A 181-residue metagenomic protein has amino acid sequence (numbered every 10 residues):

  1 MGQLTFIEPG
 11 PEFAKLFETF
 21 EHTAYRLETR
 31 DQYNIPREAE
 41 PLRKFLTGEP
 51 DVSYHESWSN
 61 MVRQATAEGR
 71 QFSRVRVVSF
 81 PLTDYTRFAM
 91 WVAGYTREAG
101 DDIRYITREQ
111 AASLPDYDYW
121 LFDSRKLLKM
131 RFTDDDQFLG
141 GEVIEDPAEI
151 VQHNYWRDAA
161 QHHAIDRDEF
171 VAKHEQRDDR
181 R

Functional and structural regions predicted by a protein language model:
G2-R181: PLD/PLD-like phosphodiesterase catalytic module centered on the HKD motif
